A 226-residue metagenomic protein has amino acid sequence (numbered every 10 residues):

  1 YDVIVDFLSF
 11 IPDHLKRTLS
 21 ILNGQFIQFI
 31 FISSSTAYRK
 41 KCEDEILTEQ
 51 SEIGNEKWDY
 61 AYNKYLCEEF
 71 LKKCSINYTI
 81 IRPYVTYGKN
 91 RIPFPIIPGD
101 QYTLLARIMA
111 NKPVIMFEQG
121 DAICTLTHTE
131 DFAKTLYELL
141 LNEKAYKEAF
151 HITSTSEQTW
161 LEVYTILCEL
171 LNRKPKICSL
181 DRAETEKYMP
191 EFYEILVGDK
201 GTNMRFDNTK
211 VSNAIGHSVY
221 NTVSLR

Functional and structural regions predicted by a protein language model:
Y1-I46, Q50-S51, N55, Y62-K73: NAD(P)-cofactor binding segment of oxidoreductase domains
E45-E68, V85, F94-Y102, T125-L126 (+1 more regions): Short-chain dehydrogenase/reductase
E68-P93: Conserved beta-loop-beta element that borders a ligand/cofactor-binding pocket
I80, G120, T125-A133, A149 (+3 more regions): Conserved loop-to-helix N-cap of the C-terminal "lid" that shapes the substrate pocket in Rossmann-like
A106-T127: A conserved pocket-lining segment of Rossmann-fold NAD(P)-dependent short-chain dehydrogenase/reductase
F132, L136, I152, V163 (+2 more regions): Non-catalytic, hydrophobic alpha-helical segments
E138-L196: Mid/C-terminal beta-alpha module of Rossmann-like enzyme folds, strongest in SDR-family dehydrogenases/epimerases
V197-R226: C-terminal amphipathic/interface module of NAD(P)-dependent oxidoreductases and related NAD-binding regulators
